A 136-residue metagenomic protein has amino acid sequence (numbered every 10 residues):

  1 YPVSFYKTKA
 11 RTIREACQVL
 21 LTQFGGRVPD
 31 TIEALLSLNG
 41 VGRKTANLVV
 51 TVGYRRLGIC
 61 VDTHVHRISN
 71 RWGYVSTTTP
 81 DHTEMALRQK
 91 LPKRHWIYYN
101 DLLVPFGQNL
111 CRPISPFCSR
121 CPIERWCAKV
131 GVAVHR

Functional and structural regions predicted by a protein language model:
Y1-R136: Catalytic cores of DNA base-excision repair glycosylases
